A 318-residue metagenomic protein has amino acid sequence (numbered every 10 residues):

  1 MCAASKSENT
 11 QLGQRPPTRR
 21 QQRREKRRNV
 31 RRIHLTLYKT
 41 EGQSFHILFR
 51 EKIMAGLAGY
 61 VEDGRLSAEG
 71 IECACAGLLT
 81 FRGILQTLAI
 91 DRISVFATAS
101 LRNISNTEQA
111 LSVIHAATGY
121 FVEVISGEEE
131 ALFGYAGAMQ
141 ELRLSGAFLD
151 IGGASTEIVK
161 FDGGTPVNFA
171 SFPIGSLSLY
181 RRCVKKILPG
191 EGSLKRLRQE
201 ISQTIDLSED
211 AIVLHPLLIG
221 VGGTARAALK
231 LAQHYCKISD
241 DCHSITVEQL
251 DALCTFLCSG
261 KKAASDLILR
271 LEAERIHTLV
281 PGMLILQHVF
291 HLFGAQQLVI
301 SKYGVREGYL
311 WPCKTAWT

Functional and structural regions predicted by a protein language model:
M1-R23, R31-A97, L111-A117: N-terminal glycine/serine-rich phosphate-binding loop of ATP-dependent small-molecule kinases, especially carbohydrate
Q11-F45, A138-F172, G223-A227: Gly/Thr-rich phosphate-binding beta-strand-loop-beta motif of the actin/hexokinase/Hsp70
L37, A58-L88, S100-S145, K160-G163 (+1 more regions): Helical "lid/coupling" subdomains associated with nucleotide-phosphate turnover
